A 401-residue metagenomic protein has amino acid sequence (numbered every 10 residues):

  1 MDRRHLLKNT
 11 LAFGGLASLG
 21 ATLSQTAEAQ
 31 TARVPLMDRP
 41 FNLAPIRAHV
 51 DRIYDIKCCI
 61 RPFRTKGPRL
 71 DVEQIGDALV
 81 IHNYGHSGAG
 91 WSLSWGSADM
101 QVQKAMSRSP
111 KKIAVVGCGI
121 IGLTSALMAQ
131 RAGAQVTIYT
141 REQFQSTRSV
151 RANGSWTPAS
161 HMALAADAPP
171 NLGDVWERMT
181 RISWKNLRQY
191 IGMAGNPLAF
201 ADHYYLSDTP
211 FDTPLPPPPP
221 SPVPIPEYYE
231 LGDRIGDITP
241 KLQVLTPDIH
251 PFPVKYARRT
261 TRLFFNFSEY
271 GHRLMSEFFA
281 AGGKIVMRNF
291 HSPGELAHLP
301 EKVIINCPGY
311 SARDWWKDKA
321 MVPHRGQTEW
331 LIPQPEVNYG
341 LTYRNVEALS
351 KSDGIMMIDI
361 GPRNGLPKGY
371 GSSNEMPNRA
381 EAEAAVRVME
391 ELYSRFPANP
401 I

Functional and structural regions predicted by a protein language model:
H5-T26: N-terminal export signals
N9, F13, V50, I56-D77 (+3 more regions): Flavin (FAD/FMN) cofactor-binding and adjacent substrate-gating region of FAD-dependent oxidoreductase domains
Q30-G76, G85, A89-W91, D99 (+4 more regions): Active-site substrate-recognition segment that forms the wall of the catalytic cavity or substrate channel
A89-L93, N171-R181, R258-R273, M376-A380: Short beta-strand to alpha-helix junction loop
K111-G119: Beta1/beta-strand and adjacent pyrophosphate-binding region of the FAD-binding site in flavoprotein oxidoreductases
Q143-M179, G232, G236-K241, L245-P247: Glycine-rich active-site loop/strand segments that organize a redox cofactor
K284-H298: A conserved short coil-to-beta-strand element within the FAD-binding core of flavoproteins
K302-C307: Short hydrophobic core segments
